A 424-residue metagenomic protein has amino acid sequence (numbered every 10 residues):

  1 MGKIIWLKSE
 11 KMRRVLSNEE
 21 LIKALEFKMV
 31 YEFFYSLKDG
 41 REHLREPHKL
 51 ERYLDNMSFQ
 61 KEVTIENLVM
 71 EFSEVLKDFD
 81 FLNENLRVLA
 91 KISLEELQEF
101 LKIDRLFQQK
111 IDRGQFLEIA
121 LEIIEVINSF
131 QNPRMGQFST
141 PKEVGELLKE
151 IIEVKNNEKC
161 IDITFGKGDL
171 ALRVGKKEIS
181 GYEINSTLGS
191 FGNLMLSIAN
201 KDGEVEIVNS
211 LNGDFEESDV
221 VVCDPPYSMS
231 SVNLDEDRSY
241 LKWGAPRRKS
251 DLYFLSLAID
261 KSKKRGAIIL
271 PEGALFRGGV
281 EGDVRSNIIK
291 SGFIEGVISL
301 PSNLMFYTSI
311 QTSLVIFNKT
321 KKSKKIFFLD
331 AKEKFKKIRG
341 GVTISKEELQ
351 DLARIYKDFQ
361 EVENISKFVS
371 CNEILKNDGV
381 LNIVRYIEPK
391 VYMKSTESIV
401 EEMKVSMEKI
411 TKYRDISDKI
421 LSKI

Functional and structural regions predicted by a protein language model:
M1-D55, P271, K423-I424: Non-catalytic accessory regions of SAM-dependent methyltransferases
R14-K28, E95-E96, K110-Q115, P246-K249 (+1 more regions): Structural motif
I22-L37, G114, E118-E146, E150: S-adenosyl-L-methionine
S36-N132: Long recognition/docking surfaces used for binding and targeting
I111, I152-V154, D260-K263: A generic alpha-to-beta junction signature in SAM-dependent methyltransferases
Q131-C223, S228-S230, D237-K242, P271-E272 (+2 more regions): Conserved S-adenosyl-L-methionine
D219-I424: A conserved structural/catalytic subdomain of Rossmann-like adenosyl-cofactor enzymes
